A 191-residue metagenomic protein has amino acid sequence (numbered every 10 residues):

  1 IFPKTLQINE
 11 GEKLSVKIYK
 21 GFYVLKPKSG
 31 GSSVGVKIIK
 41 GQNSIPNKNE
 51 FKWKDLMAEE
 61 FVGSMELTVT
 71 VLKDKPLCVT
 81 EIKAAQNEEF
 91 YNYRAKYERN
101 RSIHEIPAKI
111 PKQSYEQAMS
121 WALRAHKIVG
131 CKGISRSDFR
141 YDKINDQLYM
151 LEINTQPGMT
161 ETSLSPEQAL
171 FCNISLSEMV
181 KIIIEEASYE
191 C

Functional and structural regions predicted by a protein language model:
I1-M65: Active-site nucleotide/adenylate-binding loops and adjacent lid/helix of ATP-dependent enzymes
P3, G21-Y23, V34, M65-L67 (+4 more regions): Change "...and in nucleic-acid phosphodiester-cleaving endonucleases..." to "...and in nucleic-acid processing enzymes
I8, V36-G41, V71-K73, D142 (+2 more regions): Short beta-strand-to-turn element immediately C-terminal to the catalytic PLP-Schiff-base lysine in fold type I
I18-K20, K73-D74, K143-L148: A short, glycine/Asx- and small/polar-enriched loop/turn that sits immediately N-terminal to a beta-strand
K40-S114, L148-Y149: Phosphate-binding site of ATP-dependent enzymes
F51-D55, Y97-I144, I183-E186: A long amphipathic alpha-helix within ATP-dependent nucleotide-binding catalytic cores
E60, V69, H126-M159, A169: Conserved metal-phosphate-binding beta-hairpin within the catalytic cores of diverse ATP-dependent phosphoryl-transfer
Q147-C191: C-terminal active-site "lid" helix and adjoining low-complexity regulatory extension at the edge of ATP-using catalytic
